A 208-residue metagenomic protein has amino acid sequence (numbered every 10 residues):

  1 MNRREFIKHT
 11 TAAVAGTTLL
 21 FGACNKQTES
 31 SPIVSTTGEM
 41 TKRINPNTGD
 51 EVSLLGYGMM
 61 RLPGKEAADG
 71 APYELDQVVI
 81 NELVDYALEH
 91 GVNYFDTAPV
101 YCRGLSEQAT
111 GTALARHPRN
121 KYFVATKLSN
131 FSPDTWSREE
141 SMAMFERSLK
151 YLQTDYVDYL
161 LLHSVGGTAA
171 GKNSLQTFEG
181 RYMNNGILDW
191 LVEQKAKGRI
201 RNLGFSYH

Functional and structural regions predicted by a protein language model:
N2-Y122, W190: N-terminal binding-site loop/beta-alpha segment at the start of enzyme catalytic domains that lines or forms
L54-G56, Y94, K121-A125, Y156-Y159 (+1 more regions): Structural preference for beta-strand elements that scaffold enzyme active sites
R61-K65, N130-F131, G167-T168: A short, flexible beta-alpha/helix-coil linker loop
E66, W136-H208: Glycine/proline-rich, positively charged, aromatic-decorated active-site loop/lid region on the catalytic face
P72-L75, P133, E179: Pocket-edge positions in alpha/beta enzyme catalytic cores
A98-E107, F131-R138, T168, Y207-H208: Acidic-and-aromatic substrate-binding clefts and catalytic sites of carbohydrate-active enzymes
N120-S132, L162-H163: A short, structured active-site edge motif that brings together acidic residues
